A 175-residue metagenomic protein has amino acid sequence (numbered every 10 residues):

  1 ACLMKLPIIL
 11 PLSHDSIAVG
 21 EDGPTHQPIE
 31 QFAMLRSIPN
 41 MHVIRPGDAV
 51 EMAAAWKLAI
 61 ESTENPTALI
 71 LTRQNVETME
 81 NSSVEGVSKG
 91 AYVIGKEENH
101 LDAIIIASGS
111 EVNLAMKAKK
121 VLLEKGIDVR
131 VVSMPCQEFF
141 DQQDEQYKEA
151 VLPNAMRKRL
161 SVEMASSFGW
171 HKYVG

Functional and structural regions predicted by a protein language model:
C2-D15, M34-S37: A glycine-rich helix N-cap at a beta->alpha junction
I9-L12, A18-P28, E61-G175: Thiamine diphosphate
E21-I38, V50, A54-I60: Internal gly/pro-rich beta-alpha loop/helix module that stabilizes soluble enzyme cofactors or their anionic handles
H42-I44: Structural signal for short hydrophobic segments within the conserved structured cores of catalytic domains across
G47: TRNA-recognition modules of translation machinery and tRNA-sensing kinases, especially anticodon-binding
